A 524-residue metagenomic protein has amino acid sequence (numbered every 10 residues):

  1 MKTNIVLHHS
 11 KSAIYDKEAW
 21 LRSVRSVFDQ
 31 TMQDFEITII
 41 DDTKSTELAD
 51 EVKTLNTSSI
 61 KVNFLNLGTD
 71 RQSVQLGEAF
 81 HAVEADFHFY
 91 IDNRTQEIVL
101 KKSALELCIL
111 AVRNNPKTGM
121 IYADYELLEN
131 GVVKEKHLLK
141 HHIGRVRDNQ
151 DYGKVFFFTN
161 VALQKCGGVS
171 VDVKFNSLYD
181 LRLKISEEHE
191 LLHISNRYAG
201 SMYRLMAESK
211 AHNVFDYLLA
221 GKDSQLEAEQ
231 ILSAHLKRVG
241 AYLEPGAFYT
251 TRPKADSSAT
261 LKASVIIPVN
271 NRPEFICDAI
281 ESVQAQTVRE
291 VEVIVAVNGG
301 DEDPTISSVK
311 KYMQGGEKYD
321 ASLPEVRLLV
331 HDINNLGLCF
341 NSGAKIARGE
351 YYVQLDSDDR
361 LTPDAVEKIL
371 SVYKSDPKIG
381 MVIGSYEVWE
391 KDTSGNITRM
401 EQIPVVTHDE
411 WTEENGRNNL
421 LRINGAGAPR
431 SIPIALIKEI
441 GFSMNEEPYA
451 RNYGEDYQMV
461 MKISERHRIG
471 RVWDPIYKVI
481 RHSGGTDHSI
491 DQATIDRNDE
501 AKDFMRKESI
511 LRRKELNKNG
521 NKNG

Functional and structural regions predicted by a protein language model:
M1-S26, G221, E229-S282: N-proximal low-complexity "stem/linker" segments adjacent to membrane-targeting elements
F28-L65, Q284-V330: Acidic donor-binding segment of Leloir-type glycosyltransferases
L67-V83, H331-A347: Glycine-rich, basic loop-to-helix element that forms the pyrophosphate-binding segment of sugar-nucleotide handling
H88, Y352: Short aromatic/hydrophobic "clamp" motif used to bind/position activated sugar donors
L100-E135, D364-Q402: Conserved donor NDP-sugar-binding/catalytic core segment of glycosyltransferases
E129-K154, E401-R422: Short, flexible, basic/aromatic active-site loop/helix in glycosyltransferases
D172-L181, A450-M459: Acidic donor-binding loop at a coil-to-helix junction in glycosyltransferase catalytic cores that engages
L192-M206, S385, G470-I476, I480: Catalytic beta-strand/loop signature of glycosyltransferases that borders the donor
